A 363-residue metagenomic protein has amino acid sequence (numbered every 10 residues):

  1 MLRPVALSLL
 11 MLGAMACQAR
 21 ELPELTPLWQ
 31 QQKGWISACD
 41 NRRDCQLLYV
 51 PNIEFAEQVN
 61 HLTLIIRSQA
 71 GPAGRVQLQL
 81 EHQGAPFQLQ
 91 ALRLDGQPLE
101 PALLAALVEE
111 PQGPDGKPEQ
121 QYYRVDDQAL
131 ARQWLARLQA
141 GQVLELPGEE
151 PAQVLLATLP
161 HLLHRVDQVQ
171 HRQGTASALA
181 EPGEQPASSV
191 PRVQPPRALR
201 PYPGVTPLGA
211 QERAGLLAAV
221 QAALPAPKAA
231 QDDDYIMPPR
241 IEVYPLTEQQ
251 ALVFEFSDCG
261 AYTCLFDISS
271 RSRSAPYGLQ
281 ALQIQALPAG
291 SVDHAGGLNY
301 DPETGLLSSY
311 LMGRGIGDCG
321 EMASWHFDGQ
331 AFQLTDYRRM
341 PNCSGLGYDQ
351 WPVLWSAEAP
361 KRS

Functional and structural regions predicted by a protein language model:
M1-A6: Bacterial N-terminal signal peptides that target proteins for export
L10-A19: Hydrophobic h-region of N-terminal signal peptides that target proteins for export in Gram-negative bacteria
A19-D232: A generic "folded-domain core" signal
V50, L80, V253-D258, S308-R314: Short beta-strand segments that buttress and anchor functional surface loops
A230-I241, A295-G297, E358-P360: Signature of short aromatic-glycine-proline-rich micro-motifs recurring in repeat-based ectodomains
I241-A261, F266: Exposed beta-strand-loop-beta-strand "reactive/processing" segments of non-cytosolic proteins
A261-S269, G317-A323: Structural motif
L279-S363: Short aromatic loop motif centered on NTY/YTY
